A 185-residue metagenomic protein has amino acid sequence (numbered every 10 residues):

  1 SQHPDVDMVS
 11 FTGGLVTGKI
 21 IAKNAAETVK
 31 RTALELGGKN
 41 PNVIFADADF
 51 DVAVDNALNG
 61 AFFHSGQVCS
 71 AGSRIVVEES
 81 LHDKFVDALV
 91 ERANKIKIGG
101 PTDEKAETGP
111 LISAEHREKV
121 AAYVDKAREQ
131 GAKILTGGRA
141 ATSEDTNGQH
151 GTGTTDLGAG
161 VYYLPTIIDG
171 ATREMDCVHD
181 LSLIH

Functional and structural regions predicted by a protein language model:
S1-D7: A structured beta-alpha segment of the ubiquitous adenosine-cofactor-binding alpha/beta core
M8, G14-D180, I184: ALDH superfamily catalytic-core signature
